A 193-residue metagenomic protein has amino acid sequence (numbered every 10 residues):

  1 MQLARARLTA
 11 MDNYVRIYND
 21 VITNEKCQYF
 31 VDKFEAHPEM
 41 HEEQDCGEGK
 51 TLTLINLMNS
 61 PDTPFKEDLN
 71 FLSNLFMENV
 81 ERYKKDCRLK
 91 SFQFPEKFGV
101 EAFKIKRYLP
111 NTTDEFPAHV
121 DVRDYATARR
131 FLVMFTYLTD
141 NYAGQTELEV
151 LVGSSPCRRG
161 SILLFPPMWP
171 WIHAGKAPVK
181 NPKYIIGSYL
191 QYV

Functional and structural regions predicted by a protein language model:
M1-I162, P170-V193: Fe(II)/2-oxoglutarate oxygenase catalytic core
